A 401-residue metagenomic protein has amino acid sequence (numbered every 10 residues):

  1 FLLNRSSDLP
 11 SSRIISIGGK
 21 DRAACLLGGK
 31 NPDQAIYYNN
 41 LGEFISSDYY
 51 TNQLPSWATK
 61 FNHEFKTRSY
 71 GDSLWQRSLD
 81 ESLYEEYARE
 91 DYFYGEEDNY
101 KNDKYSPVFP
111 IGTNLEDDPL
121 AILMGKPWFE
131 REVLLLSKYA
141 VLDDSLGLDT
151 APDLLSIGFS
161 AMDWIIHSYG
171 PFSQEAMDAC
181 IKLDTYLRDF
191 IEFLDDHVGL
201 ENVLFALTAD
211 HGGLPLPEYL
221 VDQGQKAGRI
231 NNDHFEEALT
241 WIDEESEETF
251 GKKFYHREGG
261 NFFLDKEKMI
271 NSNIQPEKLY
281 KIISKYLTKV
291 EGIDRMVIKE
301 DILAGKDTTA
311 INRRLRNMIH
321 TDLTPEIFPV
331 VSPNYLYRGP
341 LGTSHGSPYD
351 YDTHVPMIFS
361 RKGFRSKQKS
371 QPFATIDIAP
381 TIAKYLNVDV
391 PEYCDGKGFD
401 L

Functional and structural regions predicted by a protein language model:
F1-S6: Short, small-residue-biased leader/transition segments that mark boundaries at the very start of proteins
S7-A151, S160-H167, K289-R295: His/Asp/Glu-rich, glycine-adjacent segments that coordinate divalent cations and/or stabilize oxyanion chemistry on
D8, L142-T150, D195-G199, N317-H320 (+2 more regions): Surface-exposed acidic, glycine-flexible loop patches that form ligand/cofactor-binding and adhesion interfaces
R13-G18, D153-G158, L204-L207, F263 (+4 more regions): Structural recognition of the beta-strand scaffold that forms the well-ordered cores of secreted hydrolase catalytic
K30, G42, Q53-G71, R188-Y335: Secreted, luminal/periplasmic, and some membrane-associated catalytic domains that remodel anionic oxygen-ester
L123-D149, M162-V203, Y280-Y286: A long, amphipathic alpha-helix that forms part of the scaffold/cap immediately adjacent to metal-dependent active
I157-S160, L214: Mobile, glycine-rich extracellular loop/lid and propeptide segments that shape or gate substrate/ligand access
D233-I274, P340, S344-L386, D400: Substrate-binding rim/cap in mid-to-C-terminal beta-strand-loop elements of soluble/periplasmic
